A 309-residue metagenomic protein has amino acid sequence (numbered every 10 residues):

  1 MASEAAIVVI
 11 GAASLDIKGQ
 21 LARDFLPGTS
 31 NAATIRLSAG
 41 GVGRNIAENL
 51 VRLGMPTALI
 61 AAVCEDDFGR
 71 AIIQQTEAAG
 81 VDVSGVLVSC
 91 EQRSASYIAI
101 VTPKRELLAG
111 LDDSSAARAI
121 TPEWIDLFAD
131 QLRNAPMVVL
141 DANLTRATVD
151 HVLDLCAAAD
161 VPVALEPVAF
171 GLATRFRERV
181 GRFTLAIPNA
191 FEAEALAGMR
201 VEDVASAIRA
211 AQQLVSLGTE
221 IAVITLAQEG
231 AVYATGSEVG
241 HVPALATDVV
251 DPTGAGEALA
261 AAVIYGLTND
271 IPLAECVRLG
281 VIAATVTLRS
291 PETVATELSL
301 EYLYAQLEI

Functional and structural regions predicted by a protein language model:
M1-V8, N31, L172-A173, R177 (+1 more regions): Conserved phosphate-binding/catalytic region of the ribokinase-like
M1-V81, Y97, V249-V250: Glycine-rich phosphate/adenosyl-contacting loop at the front of the ribokinase-like
E48, S96-I100, A109, G230-Y233: Short beta-strand scaffold segments in enzyme catalytic cores
A78-E91: A glycine-rich helix N-cap at a beta->alpha junction
V88-S89, A99-M137, A142: Conserved phosphate-binding/catalytic loop of the ribokinase/pfkB sugar-kinase fold
L132-R133, R179-V180, S216: A short, aliphatic-rich alpha-helical micro-motif
M137-R209, E229-A231: Conserved beta-alpha-beta core of the PfkB/ribokinase-like small-molecule kinase fold
